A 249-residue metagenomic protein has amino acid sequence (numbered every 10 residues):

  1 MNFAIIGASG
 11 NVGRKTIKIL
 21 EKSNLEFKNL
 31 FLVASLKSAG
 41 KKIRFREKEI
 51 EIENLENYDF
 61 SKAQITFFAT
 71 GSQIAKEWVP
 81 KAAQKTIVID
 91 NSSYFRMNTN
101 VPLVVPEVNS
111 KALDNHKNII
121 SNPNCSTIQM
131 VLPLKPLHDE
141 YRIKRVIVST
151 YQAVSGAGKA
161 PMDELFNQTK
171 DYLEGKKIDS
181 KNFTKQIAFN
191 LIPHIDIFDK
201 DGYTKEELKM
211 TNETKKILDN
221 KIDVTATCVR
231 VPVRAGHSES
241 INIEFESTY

Functional and structural regions predicted by a protein language model:
M1-I187, D223: N-terminal Rossmann-like NAD(P) cofactor-binding subdomain of oxidoreductases, focused on the glycine-rich
T66, V154-Y249: Charged docking surfaces used in two-component/phosphorelay signaling
